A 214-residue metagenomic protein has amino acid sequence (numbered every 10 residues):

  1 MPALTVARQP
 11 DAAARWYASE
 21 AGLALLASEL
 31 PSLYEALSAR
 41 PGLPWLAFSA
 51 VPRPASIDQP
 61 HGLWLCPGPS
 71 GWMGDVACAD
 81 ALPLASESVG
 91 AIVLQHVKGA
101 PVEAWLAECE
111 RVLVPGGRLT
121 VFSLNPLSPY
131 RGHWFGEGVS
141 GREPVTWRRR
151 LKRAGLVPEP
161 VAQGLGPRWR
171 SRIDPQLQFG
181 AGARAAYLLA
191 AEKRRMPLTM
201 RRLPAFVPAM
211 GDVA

Functional and structural regions predicted by a protein language model:
M1-A39: Class I SAM-dependent methyltransferase Rossmann-like catalytic core, especially the SAM/SAH-binding loop
P31, E35-L82: Class I SAM-dependent methyltransferase SAM/SAH-binding core
V51-P52, L124-P129, Q163-P167: Short "lid" loop at the C-terminus of a central beta-strand within the Rossmann-like core of SAM-dependent
V76-L94: A short acidic, Gly/Pro-enriched loop at the edge of an enzyme's catalytic core that lines a small-molecule cofactor
E103-R118: A short glycine-rich, Lys/Arg-flanked "PGG" loop and its adjoining helix->strand segment in the class I
R118-T146: Conserved class I S-adenosyl-L-methionine
G138-G166: Short alpha-helix
P175-A214: C-terminal lobe and adjacent flexible extensions of AdoMet/dcAdoMet transferase-like proteins
